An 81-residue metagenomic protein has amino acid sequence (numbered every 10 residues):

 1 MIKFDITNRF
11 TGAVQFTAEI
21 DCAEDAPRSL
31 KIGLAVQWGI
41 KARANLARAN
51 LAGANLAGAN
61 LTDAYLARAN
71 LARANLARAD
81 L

Functional and structural regions predicted by a protein language model:
I2-F10: A short beta-strand micro-motif
D21-L81: Tandem repeat scaffolds
